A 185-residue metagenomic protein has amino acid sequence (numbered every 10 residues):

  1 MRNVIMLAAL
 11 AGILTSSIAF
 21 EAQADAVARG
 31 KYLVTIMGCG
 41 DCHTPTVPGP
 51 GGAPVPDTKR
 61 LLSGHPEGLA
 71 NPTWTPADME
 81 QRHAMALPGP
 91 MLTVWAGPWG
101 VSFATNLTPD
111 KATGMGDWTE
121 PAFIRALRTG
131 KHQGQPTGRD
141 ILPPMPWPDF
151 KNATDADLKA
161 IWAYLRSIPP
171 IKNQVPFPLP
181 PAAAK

Functional and structural regions predicted by a protein language model:
M1-V4: Positively charged n-region of N-terminal signal peptides that target proteins for export
L7-S17: Bacterial N-terminal signal peptides
I18-T35, V47-A53, T113: Electrostatic cytochrome c docking/interface patches
G30, I36-T46, F123, I161 (+1 more regions): The canonical Cys-X-X-Cys-His
D41, P50, A112-M115, H132-Q135 (+1 more regions): Short loop/beta submotifs within extracellular cysteine-rich repeat domains
D41-P45, Q135-L142, K172-L179: Surface-exposed patches in mature extracellular/periplasmic domains of secreted proteins
P48-R125, I141-T154, A183-K185: Gly/Gly-Pro-rich "capping" loops immediately C-terminal to redox-active cysteine motifs in periplasmic/lumenal
D117-Q133, W147-P176: C-terminal capping alpha-helices of c-type cytochrome domains
